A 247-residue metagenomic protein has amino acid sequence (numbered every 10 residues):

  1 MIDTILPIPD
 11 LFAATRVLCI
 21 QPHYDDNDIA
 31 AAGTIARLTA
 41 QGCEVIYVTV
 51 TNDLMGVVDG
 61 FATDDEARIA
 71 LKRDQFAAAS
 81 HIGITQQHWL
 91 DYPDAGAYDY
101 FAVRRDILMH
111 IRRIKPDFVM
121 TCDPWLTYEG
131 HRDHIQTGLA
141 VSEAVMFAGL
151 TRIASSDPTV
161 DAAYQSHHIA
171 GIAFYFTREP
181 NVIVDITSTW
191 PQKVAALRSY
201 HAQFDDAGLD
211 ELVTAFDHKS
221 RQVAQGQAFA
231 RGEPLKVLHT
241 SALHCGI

Functional and structural regions predicted by a protein language model:
M1-I114: Active-site rim/loop-helix segments in enzyme catalytic domains that contact anionic ligands
M1-I20, A97-I247: Metal-dependent de-N-acetylase/amidase catalytic core
